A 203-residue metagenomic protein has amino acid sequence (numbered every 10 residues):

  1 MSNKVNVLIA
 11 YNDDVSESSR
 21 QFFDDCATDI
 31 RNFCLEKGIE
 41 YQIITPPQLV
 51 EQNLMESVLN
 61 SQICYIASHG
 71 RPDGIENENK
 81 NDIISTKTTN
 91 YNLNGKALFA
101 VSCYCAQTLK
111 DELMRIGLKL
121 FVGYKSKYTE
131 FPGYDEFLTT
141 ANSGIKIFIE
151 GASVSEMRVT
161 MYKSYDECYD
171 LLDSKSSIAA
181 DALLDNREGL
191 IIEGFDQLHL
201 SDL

Functional and structural regions predicted by a protein language model:
M1-I63, A67, A97-A100: A domain-level signal for caspase-like cysteine endopeptidase catalytic cores and their zymogen-processing architecture
D14-S19, Q48-E51, H69-I75, Y104-Q107 (+1 more regions): Short acidic, S/G/P-rich loop/turn micro-motifs used as interaction or catalytic elements
Q21-I30, E78-T86, L138-A141, S177: Well-ordered, non-membrane alpha-helical segments in soluble/globular domains
K37, N94, R115-G117: Short, structured coil segments at secondary-structure junctions
V58, Y91-L93, M114: Extracellular/periplasmic catalytic domains that process cell-envelope and extracellular macromolecules
R71-N94: A short, glycine/acidic-enriched catalytic loop
T88-A106: Caspase-like (clan CD) cysteine peptidase catalytic core
A106-L203: Active-site-proximal C-terminal subdomain of hydrolase catalytic domains
